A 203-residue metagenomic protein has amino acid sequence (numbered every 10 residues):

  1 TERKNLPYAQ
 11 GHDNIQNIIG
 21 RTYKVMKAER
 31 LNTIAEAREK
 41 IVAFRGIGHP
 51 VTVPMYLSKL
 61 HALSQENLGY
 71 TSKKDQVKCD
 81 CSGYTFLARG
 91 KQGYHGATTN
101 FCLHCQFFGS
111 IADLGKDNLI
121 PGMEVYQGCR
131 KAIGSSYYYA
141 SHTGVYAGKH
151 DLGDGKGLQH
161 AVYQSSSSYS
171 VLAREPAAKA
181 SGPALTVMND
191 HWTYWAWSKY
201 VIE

Functional and structural regions predicted by a protein language model:
T1-K73: Active-site-adjacent structural segments surrounding the nucleophilic cysteine of cysteine proteases and isopeptidases
A9-Q10, Q16, A43, H61 (+2 more regions): Catalytic cysteine-centered active-site loop
H49, V53, K74-S82, Y137-A140: Solvent-exposed, acidic/flexible segments
S58-L60, I120, C129, W192-W197: Extended low-polarity, hydrophobic cluster-rich segments
Q65, S166-S168, K199: Compositionally biased regions
G93-R174: ...with weaker cross-activation on analogous glycine-rich loops/strands in unrelated enzymes
A180-E203: Low-complexity, Gly/Ser/Thr/Pro-rich intrinsically disordered linker/tail segments
